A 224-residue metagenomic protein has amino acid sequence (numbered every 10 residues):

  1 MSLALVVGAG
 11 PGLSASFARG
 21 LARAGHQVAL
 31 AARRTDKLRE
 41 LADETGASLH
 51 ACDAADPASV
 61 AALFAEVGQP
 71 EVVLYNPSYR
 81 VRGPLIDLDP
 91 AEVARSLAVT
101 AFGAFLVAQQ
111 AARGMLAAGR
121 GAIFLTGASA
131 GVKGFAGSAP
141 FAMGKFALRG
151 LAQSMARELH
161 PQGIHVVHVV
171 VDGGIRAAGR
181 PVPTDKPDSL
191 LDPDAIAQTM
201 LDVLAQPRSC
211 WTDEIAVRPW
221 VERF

Functional and structural regions predicted by a protein language model:
S2, Q69-P70, P84, M115-A128 (+1 more regions): Active-site loop of short-chain dehydrogenase/reductase
G10-P11: Conserved glycine-rich cofactor-binding loop
E44-P57: Rossmann-fold cofactor-recognition segment
P84-L85, E92-A94: Substrate-binding pocket helix/loop in short-chain dehydrogenase/reductase
A108-Q109, Q153: A short, exposed helix-loop element centered on a Lys and neighboring polar residues
A122-A147, A152-Q153, R157-H160, I175: Catalytic loop of short-chain dehydrogenase/reductase
P161-V169, G173-R176, V182-F224: C-terminal helical subdomain
